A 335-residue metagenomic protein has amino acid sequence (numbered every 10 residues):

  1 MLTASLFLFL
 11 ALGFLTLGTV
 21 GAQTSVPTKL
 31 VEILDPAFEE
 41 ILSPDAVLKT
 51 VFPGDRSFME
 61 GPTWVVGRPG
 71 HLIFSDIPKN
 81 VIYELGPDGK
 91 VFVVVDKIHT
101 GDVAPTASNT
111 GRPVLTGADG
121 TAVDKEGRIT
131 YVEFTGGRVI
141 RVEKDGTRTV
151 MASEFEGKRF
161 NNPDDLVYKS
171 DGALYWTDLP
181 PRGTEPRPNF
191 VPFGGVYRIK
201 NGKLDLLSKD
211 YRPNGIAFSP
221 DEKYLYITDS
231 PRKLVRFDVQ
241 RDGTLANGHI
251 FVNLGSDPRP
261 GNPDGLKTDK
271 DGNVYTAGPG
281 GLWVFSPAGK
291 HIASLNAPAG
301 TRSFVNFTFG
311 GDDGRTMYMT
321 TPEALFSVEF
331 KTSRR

Functional and structural regions predicted by a protein language model:
M1-L2, G314: Intrinsically disordered, low-complexity Ser/Thr/Pro-rich tracts
T3-G18: Bacterial N-terminal signal peptides
Q23-R335: Sequence-structural signature of mature extracellular/luminal beta-sheet repeat domains, prominently beta-propellers
